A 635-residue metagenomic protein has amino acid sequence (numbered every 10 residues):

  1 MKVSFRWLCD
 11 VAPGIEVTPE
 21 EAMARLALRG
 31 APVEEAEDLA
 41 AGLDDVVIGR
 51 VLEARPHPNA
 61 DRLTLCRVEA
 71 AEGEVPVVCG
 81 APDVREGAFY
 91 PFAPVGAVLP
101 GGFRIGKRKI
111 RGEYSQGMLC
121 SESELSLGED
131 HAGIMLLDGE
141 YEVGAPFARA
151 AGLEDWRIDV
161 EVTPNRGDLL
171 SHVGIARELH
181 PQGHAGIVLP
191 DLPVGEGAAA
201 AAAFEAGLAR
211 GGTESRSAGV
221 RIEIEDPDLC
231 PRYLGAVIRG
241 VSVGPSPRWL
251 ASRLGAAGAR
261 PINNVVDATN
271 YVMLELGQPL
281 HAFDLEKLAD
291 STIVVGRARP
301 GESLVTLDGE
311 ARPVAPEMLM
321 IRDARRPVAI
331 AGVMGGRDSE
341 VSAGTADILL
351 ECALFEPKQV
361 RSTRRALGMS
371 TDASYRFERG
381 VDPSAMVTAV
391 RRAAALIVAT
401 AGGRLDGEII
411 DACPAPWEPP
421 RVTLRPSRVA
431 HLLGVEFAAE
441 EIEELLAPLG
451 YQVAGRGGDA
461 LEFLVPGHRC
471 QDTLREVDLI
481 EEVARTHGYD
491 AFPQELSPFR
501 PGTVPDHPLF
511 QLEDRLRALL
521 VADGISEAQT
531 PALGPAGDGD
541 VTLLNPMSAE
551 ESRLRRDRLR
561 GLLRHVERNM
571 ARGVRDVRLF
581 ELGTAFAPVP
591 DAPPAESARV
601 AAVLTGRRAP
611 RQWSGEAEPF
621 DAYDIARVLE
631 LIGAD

Functional and structural regions predicted by a protein language model:
M1-R216, L349, G368, D372 (+4 more regions): Phosphate-backbone binding interfaces of nucleic-acid-interacting proteins
V3-C9, D155-T163, P231-R239, D372-G380 (+5 more regions): Short, hydrophobic beta-strand segments
S4-F5, V11, A24, T64 (+3 more regions): Glycine/proline-enriched, intrinsically flexible loops and inter-domain linkers
L39-D44, L192-L208, A268-L276, A289-D290 (+7 more regions): A glycine-rich phosphate-binding loop feature that marks nucleotide/adenosyl-phosphate handling sites
P91, A97-A132, G219, R337-R392 (+5 more regions): Internal insertion modules embedded within essential enzymes
G174, V422-L582: Extended, well-folded interaction surfaces typified by the phenylalanyl-tRNA synthetase beta subunit core
L179-I224, T400-V429, E436, L479: Terminal amphipathic helices with adjacent charged low-complexity linkers/tails
S242-P247, A251-N270, L285-L288, V294-C413 (+2 more regions): TRNA-recognition modules of translation machinery and tRNA-sensing kinases, especially anticodon-binding
